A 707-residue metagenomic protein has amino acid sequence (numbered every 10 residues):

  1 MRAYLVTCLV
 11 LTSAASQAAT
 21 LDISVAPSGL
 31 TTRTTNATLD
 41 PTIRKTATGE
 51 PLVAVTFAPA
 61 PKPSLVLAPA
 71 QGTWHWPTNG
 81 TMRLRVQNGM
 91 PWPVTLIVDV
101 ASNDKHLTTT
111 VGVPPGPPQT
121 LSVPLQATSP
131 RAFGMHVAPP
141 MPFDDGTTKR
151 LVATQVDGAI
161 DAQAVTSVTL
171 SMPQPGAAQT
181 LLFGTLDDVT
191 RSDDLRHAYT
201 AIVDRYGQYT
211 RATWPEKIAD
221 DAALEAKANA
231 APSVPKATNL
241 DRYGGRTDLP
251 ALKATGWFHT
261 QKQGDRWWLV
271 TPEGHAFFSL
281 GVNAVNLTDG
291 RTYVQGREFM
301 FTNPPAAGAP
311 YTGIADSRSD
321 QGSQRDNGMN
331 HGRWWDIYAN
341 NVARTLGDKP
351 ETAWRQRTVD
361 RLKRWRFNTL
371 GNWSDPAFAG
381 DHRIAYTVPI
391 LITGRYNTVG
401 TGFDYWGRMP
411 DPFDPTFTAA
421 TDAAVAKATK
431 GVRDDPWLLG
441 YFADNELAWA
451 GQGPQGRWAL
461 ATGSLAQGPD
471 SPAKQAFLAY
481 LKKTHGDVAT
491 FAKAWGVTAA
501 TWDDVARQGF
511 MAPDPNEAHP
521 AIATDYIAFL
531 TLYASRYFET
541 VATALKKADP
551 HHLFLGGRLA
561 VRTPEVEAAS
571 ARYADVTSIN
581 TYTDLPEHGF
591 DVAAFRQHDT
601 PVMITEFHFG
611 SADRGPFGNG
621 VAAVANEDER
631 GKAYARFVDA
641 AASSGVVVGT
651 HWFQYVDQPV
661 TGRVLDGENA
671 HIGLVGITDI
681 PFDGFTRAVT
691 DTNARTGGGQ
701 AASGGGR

Functional and structural regions predicted by a protein language model:
T42-S64: Short carbohydrate-recognition loop motifs
F57-V156, A177-Q179: Extracellular ligand-binding interfaces
K217-G380, N397-D434, A512-P515, H519-P520 (+1 more regions): Active-site-adjacent substrate/metal-binding segments within catalytic domains of carbohydrate-active enzymes
V282-F301, G380-D404, K430-P436, A443-P513 (+1 more regions): Aromatic- and acidic-residue-enriched segments that line the glycan-binding/catalytic groove of carbohydrate-active
W334-N341, T398-P410, F510-I527, A560 (+2 more regions): Active-site clefts of carbohydrate-active enzymes
P436-G440, D444-E446, F607, R614 (+2 more regions): Substrate-binding cleft of secreted/luminal carbohydrate-active enzymes
R457-Q475, F595, F653-R707: Aromatic-rich peripheral "rim/lid" segments of glycoside hydrolase catalytic domains that contact and position glycan
A528-G620, A635, D639: Glycoside hydrolase catalytic-domain groove-lining segments
